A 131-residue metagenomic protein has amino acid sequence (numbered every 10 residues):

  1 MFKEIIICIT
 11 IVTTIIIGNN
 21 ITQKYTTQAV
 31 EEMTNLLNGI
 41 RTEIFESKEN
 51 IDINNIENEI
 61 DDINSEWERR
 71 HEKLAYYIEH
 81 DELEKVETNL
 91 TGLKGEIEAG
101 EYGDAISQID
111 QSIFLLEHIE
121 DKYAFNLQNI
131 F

Functional and structural regions predicted by a protein language model:
K3-N20: Hydrophobic membrane-insertion alpha-helices, especially the h-region of bacterial N-terminal signal peptides
I16-E32: Transmembrane signal-anchor/signal-peptide helices with a preference for the extracytoplasmic
N19, Q23, E46-I53, Y76-E79 (+1 more regions): Alpha-helical rod/repeat scaffolding segments in eukaryotic adaptors/tethers and long-chain four-helix cytokines
V30-E49, E87-E98, I109, I113: Regular secondary-structure segments
G39-R70: Short extracytoplasmic
N54-D61, H80-T88, I106-Q111: Short, charged, amphipathic alpha-helical segments
N64-K85: Short, solvent-exposed, charged loop/turn and helix-capping segments that join or cap alpha-helices on peripheral
G95, A99-F131: Non-cytosolic head/periplasmic domains of membrane-anchored proteins
